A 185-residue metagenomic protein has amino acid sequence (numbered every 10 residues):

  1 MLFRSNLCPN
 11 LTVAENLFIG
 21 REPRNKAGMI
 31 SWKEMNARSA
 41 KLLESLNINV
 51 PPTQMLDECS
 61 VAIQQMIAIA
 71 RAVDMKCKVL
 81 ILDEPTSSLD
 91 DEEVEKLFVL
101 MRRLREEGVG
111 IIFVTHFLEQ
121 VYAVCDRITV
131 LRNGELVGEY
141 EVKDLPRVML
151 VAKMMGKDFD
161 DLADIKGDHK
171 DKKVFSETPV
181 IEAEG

Functional and structural regions predicted by a protein language model:
M1-A163: Hydrophobic alpha-helical bundles that form the membrane domains of multi-pass transporters
D160-F175: Short, flexible cytosolic linker that couples an ABC transmembrane/permease module to its adjacent nucleotide-binding
E177-G185: Conserved N-terminal strand/loop that marks the beginning of ABC ATPase nucleotide-binding domains
